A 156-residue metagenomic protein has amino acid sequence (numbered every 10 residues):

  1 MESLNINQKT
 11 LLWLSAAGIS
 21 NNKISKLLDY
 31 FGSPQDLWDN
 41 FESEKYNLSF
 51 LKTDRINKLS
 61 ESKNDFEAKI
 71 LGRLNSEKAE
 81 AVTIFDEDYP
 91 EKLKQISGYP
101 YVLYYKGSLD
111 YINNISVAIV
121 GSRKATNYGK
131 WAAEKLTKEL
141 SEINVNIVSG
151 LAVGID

Functional and structural regions predicted by a protein language model:
M1-K138: Short, positively charged patches
T137-D156: Phosphate/pyrophosphate-binding betaalpha-module
